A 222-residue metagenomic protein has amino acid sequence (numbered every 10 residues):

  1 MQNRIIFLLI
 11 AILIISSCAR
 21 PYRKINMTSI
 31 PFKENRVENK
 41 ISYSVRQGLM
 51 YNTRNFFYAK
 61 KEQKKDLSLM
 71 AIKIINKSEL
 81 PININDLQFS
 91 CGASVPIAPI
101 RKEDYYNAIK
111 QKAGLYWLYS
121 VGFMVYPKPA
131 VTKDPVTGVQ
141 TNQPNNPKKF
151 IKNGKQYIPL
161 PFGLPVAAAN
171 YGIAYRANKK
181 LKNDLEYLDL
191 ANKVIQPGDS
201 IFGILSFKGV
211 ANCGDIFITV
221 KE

Functional and structural regions predicted by a protein language model:
M1-C18: Sec-dependent bacterial lipoprotein signal peptides
C18-E222: Conserved functional micro-motifs across diverse proteins
